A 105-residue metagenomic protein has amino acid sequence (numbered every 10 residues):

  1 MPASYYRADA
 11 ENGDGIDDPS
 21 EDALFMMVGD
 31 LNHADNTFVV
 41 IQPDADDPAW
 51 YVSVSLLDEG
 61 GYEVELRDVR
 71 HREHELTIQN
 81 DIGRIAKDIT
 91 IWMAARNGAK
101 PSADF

Functional and structural regions predicted by a protein language model:
M1-D47: Negatively charged, low-complexity tracts enriched in Asp/Glu with abundant Ser/Thr
A3-Y5, W50-N80: Intrinsically disordered, low-complexity regulatory segments enriched in Ser/Thr/Pro and charged residues
G13-D14, D58, K100: Amphipathic alpha-helical interaction segments
V28, V52-V54, V64, I85 (+1 more regions): Generic hydrophobic secondary-structure signal
N32, D44-A45, L56, A86 (+1 more regions): Generic detection of intrinsically disordered/low-complexity segments and helix-coil linkers/edges
V69-F105: Mixed-charge, Lys/Arg-enriched low-complexity segments
